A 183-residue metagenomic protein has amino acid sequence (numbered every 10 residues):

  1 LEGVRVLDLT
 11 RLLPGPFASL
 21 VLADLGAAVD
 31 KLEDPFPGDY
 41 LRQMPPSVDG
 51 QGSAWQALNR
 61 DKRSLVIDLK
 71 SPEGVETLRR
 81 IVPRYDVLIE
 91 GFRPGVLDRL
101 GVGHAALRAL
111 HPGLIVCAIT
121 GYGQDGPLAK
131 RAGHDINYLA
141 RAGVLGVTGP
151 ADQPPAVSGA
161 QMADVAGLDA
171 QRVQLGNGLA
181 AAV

Functional and structural regions predicted by a protein language model:
L1-V183: N-terminal helix-loop segment corresponding to the beta1-alpha1 unit of nucleotide/adenylate-binding folds
